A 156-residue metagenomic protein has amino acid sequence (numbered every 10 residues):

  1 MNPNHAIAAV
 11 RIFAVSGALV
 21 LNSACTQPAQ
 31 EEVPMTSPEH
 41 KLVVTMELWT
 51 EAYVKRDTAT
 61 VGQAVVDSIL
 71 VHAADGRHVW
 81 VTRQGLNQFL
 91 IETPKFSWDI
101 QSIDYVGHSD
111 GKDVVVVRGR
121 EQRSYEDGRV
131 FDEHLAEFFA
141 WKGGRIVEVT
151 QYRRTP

Functional and structural regions predicted by a protein language model:
M1-A8: N-terminal secretory signal peptides that target proteins for export/translocation
R11-N22: Bacterial N-terminal signal peptides
C25-S68: Short, low-complexity N-terminal intrinsically disordered segments enriched in polar/charged residues
P28, D132-P156: Short beta-strand edge/turn micro-motifs at domain boundaries
E39, T58-D110: A solvent-exposed, acidic/Ser-Thr-rich amphipathic alpha-helical stretch
L86, I100-G107, R120-Q122, H134-A140 (+1 more regions): Hydrophobic/aromatic beta-strand elements that line small-molecule binding cavities or substrate pockets in beta-rich
K95, R123-F131: Short, cysteine-centered beta-strand-loop-beta hairpins and adjacent loop/turn segments enriched in charged/polar
G111-E121: A short hydrophobic beta-strand element
